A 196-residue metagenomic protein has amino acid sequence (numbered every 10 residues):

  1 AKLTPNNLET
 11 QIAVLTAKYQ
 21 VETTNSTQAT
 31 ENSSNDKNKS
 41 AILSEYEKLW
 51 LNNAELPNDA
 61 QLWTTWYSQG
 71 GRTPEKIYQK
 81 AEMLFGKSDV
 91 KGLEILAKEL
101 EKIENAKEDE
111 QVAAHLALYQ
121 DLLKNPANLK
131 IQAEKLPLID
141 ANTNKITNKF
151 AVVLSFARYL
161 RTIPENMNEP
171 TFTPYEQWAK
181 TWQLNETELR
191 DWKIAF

Functional and structural regions predicted by a protein language model:
A1-F196: Alpha-helical solenoid repeat scaffolds
